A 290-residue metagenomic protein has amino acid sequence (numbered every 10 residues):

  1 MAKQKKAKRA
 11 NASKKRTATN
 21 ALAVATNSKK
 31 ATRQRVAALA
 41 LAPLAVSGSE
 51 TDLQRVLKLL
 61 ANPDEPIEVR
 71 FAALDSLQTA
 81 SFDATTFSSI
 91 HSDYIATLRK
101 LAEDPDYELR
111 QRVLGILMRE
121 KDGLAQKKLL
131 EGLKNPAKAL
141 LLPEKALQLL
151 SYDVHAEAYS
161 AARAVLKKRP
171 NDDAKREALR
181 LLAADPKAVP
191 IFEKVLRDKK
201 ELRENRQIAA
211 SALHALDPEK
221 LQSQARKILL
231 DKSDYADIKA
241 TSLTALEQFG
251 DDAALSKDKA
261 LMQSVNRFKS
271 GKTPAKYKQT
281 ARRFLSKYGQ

Functional and structural regions predicted by a protein language model:
A2-S13, T32-G48, E68-S89, K100 (+8 more regions): Structural detector for internal amphipathic alpha-helices that build alpha-solenoid repeat scaffolds
S13-T26, S47-A61, D83-E103, D122-K134 (+5 more regions): Amphipathic alpha-helical scaffolding segments comprising HEAT/armadillo-like alpha-solenoid repeats
K29-A31, D64-P66, P105-D106, A137-A139 (+4 more regions): Short inter-helical turns and helix N-cap capping residues of alpha-solenoid HEAT/ARM repeat scaffolds
A209, D231-D234, S242, A260-M262: Extended, charge-rich C-terminal regions with high alpha-helical propensity
